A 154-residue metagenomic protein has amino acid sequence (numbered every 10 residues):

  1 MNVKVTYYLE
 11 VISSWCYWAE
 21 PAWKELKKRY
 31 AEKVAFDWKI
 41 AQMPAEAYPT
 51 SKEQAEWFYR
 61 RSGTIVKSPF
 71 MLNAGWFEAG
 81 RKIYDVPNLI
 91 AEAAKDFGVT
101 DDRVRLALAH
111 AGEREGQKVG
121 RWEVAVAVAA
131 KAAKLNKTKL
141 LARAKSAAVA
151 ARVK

Functional and structural regions predicted by a protein language model:
M1-T6: Extreme N-terminal starter segment of soluble prokaryotic enzymes
L9-I12: Short pre-active-site segment immediately N-terminal to redox-active cysteine/selenocysteine motifs in thiol-based
C16-Y17, A150: Loop/helix-junction capping segments adjacent to catalytic residues or to phosphate/diphosphate-binding pockets
Y17-A127: Structural alpha/beta surface segment adjacent to cysteine/selenocysteine redox centers across thiol/disulfide enzymes
V99, K134-L135: Helix N-cap/coil-helix junction residues
A109-E113, T138, K145: A broad detector of the eukaryotic-type serine/threonine protein kinase catalytic domain
V124, V128, T138-L141: Short, conserved sequence motifs used for protein processing/export or organelle targeting and for catalysis
K139-K154: Thioredoxin-like thiol-disulfide oxidoreductase module
